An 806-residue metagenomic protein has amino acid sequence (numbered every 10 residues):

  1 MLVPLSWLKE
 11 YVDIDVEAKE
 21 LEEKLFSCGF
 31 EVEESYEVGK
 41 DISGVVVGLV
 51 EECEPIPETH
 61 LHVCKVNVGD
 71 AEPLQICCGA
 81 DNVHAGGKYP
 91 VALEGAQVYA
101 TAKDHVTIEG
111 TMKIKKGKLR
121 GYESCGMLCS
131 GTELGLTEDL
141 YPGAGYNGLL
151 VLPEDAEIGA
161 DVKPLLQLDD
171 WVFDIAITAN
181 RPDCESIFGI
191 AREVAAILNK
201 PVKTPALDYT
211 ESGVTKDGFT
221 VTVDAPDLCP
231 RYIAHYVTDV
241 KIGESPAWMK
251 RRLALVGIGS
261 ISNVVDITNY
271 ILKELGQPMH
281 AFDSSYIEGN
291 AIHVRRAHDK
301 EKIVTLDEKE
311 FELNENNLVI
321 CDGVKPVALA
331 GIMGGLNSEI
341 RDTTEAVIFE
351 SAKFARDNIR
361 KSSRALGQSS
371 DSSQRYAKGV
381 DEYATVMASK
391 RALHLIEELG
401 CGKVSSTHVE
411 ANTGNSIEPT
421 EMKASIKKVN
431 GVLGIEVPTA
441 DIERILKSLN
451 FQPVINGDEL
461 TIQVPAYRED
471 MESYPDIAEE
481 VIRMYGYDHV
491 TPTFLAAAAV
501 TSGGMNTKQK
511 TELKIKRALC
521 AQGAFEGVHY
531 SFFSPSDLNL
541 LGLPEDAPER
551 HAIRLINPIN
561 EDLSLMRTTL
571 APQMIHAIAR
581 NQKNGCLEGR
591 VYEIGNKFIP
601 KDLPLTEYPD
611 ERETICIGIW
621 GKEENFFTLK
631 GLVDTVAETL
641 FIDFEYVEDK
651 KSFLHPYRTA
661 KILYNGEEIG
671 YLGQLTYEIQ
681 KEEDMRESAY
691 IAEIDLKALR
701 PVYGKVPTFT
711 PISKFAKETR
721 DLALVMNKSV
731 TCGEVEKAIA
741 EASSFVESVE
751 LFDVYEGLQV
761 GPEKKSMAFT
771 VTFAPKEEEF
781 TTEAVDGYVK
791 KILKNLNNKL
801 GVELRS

Functional and structural regions predicted by a protein language model:
M1-E211, T215, I348, D371 (+3 more regions): Phosphate-backbone binding interfaces of nucleic-acid-interacting proteins
L2, E23, S448-V454, D470 (+4 more regions): A carboxyl-terminal module marker
L5, E23, P55-P57, L198 (+2 more regions): Glycine/proline-enriched, intrinsically flexible loops and inter-domain linkers
G39-S43, Y209-S212, A499-V500, G504 (+3 more regions): Beta-rich nucleic-acid/ligand-interaction surfaces
V47-Q75, L255, S262, T268-N337: Conserved mixed alpha/beta core segments that line enzyme active sites in large multi-domain catalysts
R120-C129, E133-G135, G145, K163 (+4 more regions): Mobile "lid/hinge" segments at catalytic clefts and subdomain interfaces of large enzymes
L198-V223, G400-V429: Terminal amphipathic helices with adjacent charged low-complexity linkers/tails
M422-L587, R720, T772-A774, A784-S806: Extended, well-folded interaction surfaces typified by the phenylalanyl-tRNA synthetase beta subunit core
